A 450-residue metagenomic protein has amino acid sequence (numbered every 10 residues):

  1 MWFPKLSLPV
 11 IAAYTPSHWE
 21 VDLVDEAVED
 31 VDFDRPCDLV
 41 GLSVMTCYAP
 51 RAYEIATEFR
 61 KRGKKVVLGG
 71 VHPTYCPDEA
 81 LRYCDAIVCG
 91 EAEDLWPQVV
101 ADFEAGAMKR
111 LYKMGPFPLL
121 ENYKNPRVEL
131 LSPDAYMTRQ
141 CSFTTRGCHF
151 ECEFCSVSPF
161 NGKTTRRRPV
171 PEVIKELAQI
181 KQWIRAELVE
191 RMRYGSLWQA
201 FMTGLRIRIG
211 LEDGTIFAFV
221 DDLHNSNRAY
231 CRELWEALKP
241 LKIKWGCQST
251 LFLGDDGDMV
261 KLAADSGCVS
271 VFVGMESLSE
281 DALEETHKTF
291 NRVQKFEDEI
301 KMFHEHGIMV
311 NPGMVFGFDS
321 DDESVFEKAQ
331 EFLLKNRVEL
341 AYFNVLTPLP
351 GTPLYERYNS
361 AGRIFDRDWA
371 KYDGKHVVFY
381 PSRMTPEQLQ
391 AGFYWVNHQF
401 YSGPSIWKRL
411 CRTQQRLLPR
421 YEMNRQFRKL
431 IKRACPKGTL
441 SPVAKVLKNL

Functional and structural regions predicted by a protein language model:
M1-E212: Acidic, low-complexity intrinsically disordered segments
Y14, H18, E58, R62 (+11 more regions): Alpha-helical structural signal in soluble globular domains
E20-L23, Y83, F103, S132-D134 (+4 more regions): Radical SAM enzyme core and accessory elements
L39, K65, Y83-A86, A101 (+5 more regions): Radical SAM enzyme [4Fe-4S]-AdoMet core and its adjacent flexible, acidic and glycine-rich loops/tails across
V44, Y48, H72, V88 (+7 more regions): Structured beta->alpha junctions
V67-L68, V88, L111-Y112, G246-Q248 (+3 more regions): Structural detector of well-ordered beta-strand residues that form the stable sheet scaffold of enzyme domains
K124-N311, F316-F318, S324-E327, E331: Radical SAM [4Fe-4S] cluster-binding motif and immediate context
